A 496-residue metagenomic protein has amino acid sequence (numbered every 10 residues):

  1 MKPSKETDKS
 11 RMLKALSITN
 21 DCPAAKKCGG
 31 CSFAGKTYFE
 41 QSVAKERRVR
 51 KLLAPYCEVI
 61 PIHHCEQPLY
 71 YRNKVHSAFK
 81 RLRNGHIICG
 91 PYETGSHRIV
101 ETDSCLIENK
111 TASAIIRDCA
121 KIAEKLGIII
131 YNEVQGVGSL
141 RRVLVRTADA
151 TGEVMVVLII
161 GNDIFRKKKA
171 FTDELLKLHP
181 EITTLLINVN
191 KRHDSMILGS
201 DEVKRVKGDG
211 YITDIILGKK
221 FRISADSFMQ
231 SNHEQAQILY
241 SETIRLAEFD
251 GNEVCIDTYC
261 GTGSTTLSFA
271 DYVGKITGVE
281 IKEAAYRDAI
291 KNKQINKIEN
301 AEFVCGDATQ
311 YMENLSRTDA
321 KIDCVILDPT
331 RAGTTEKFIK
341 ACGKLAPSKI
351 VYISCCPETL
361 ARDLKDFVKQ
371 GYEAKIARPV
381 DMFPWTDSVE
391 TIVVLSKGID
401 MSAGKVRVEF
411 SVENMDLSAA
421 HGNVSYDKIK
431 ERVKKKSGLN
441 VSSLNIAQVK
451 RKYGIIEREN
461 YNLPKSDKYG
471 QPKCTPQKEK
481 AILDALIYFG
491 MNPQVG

Functional and structural regions predicted by a protein language model:
M1-G30, A34: Basic Arg/Gly/Lys-rich low-complexity intrinsically disordered segments
K2-R11, K167-S418, Y426-D427: Rossmann-like S-adenosyl-L-methionine
L16-I18, G29-I130, V145, A150 (+1 more regions): Extended interfacial segments that mediate partner engagement and assembly in macromolecular machines
V145, G152-G161, K220-S224, C324: Short, aliphatic-rich beta-strand segments
N423, Q471-G496: Phospho-regulated, low-complexity intrinsically disordered regions of nuclear gene-regulatory and chromatin-associated
S425-S437, A447-Y453: DNA-recognition alpha helix
E457-K468: Short Lys/Arg-enriched helix C-cap and helix-to-coil transition segments that create basic nucleic-acid-contact patches
